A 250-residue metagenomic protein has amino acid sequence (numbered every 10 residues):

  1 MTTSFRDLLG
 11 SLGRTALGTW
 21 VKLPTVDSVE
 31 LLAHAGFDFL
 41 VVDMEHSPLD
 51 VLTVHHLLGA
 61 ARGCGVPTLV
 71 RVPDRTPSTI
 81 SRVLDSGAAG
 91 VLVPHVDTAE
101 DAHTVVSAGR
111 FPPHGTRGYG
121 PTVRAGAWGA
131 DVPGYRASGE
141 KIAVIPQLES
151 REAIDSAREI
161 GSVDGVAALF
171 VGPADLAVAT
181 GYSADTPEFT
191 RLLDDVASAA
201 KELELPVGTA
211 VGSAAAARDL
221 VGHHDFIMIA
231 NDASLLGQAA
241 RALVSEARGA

Functional and structural regions predicted by a protein language model:
M1-T19, G126-E140, D195, E202: N-terminal amphipathic alpha-helix/helix-capping segment at the start of soluble metabolic enzymes
M1-T68, V72-T76, S107, V144 (+1 more regions): Conserved N-terminal beta1-alpha1 strand-loop-helix module at the mouth
T15-V21, L40-V42, T68-R71, V91-V93 (+4 more regions): Hydrophobic faces of well-ordered beta-strands that scaffold small-molecule active sites in alpha/beta enzyme cores
T19, L32, D43, V83 (+5 more regions): Conserved, mostly hydrophobic/aromatic
L57, A61, A99-G115, A233-A250: C-terminal helical cap(s) of enzyme catalytic domains, especially alpha/beta-barrels
T76, R117-A130, L148-I154, P187-A250: C-terminal alpha-helical cap/extension of soluble enzyme domains
S78, A88-D164, P173, A177-V178: Conserved anion-binding
G90-T104, L169-T180, H224-L243: Glycine-rich phosphate-binding active-site loops on the catalytic face of alpha/beta enzymes
